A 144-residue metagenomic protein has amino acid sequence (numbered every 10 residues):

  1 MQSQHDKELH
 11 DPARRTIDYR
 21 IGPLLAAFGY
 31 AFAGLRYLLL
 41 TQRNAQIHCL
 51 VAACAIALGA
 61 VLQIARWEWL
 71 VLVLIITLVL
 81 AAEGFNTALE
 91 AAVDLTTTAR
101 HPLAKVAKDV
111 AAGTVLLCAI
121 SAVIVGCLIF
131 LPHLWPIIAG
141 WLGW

Functional and structural regions predicted by a protein language model:
M1-F85, R100, V115-W144: Hydrophobic alpha-helical transmembrane segments
L35, E90, A107: Residue-level signal for inorganic ion chemistry
L38, A92-L95, V110, I137: Amphipathic alpha-helical segments that mediate coupling or scaffolding at interfaces
C54-A55, N86, V93, K108: Conserved protein kinase catalytic domain
F85-P102: Transmembrane alpha-helical segments of integral membrane proteins
T98-G113: Juxtamembrane helix-capping/reentrant segments at transmembrane boundaries
